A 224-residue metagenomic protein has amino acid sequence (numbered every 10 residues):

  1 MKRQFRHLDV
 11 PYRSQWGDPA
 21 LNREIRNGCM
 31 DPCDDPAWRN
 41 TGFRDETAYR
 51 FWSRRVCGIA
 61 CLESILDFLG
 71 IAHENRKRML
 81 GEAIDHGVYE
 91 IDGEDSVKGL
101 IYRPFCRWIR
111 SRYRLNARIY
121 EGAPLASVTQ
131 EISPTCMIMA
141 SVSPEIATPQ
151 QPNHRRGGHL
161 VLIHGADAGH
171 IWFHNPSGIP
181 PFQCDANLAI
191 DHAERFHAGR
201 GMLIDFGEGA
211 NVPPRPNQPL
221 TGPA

Functional and structural regions predicted by a protein language model:
M1-D95: Active-site-adjacent structural segments surrounding the nucleophilic cysteine of cysteine proteases and isopeptidases
Q4, L66-P223: Conserved active-site-adjacent core of cysteine acyl-enzyme catalytic domains
